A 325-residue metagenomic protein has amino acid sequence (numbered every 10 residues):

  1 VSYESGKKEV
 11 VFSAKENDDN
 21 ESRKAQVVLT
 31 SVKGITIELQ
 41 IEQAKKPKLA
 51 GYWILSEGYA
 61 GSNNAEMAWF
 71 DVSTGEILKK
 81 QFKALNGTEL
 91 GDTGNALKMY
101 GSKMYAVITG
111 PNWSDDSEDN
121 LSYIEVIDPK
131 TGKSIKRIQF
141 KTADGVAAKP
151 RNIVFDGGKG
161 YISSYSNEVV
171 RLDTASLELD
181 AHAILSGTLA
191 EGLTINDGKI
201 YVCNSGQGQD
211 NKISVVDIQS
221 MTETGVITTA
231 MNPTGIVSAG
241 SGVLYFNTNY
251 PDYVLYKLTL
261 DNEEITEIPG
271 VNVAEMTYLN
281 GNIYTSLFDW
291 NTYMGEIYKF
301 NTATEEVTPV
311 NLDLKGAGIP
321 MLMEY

Functional and structural regions predicted by a protein language model:
V1-S13: Surface-exposed binding patches on compact interaction domains or structured appendages
V10, E21-K33: A short beta-strand micro-motif common to beta-rich folds, especially ectodomain repeats
K46-T74: An edge-strand/N-cap motif at the start of beta-rich repeat modules
Y52-S62, A106-D119, I162-S166, V202-G208 (+3 more regions): Conserved beta-strand positions in repeat-built beta-propeller and related beta-rich domains
G61-W69, S114-E125, E168-R171, G208-V215 (+2 more regions): Structural motif
V72-T74, D128-G132, D173-L177, D217-M221 (+2 more regions): Short loop/turn segments that connect beta-strands within beta-propeller blades
E76-E89, K133-D144, E178-I184, M221-T228 (+2 more regions): A short beta-strand motif characteristic of beta-propeller blades
G87-M99, D144-F155, G187-D197, T229-G240 (+2 more regions): Repeated scaffold domains used in trafficking and secretory/extracellular systems, primarily beta-propellers
